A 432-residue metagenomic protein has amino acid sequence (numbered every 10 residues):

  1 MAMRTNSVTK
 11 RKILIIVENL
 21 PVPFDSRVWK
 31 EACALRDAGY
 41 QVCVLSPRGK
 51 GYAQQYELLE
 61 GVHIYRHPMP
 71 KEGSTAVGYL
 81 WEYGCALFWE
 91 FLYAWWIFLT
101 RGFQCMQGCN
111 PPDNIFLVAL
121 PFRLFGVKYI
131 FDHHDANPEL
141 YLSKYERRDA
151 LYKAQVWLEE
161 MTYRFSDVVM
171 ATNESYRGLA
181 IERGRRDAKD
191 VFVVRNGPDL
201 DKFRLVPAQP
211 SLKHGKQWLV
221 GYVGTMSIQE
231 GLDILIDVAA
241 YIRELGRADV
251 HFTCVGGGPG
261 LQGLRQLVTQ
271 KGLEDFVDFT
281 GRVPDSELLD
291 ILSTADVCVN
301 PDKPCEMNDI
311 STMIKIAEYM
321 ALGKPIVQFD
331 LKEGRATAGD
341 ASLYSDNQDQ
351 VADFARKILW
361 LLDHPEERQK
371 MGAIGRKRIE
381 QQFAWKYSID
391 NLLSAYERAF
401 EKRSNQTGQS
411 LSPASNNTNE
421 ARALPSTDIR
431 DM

Functional and structural regions predicted by a protein language model:
M1-Y52, Y56-I64, N419-M432: N-terminal subdomain of nucleotide-sugar transferases
D25, E230, S286-I291, N300-A321 (+1 more regions): Nucleotide-sugar-dependent
W95, N114-F125, N137, A150-V169: Membrane-proximal helix-turn-helix segments that form the acceptor-binding/catalytic region of lipid-linked
M170, L212-A239, T253, L392: Conserved donor-binding/catalytic core segment of Leloir-type glycosyltransferases
S175, G197: Carbohydrate-associated surface elements
V255, Q262-E287: Nucleotide-activated donor-binding/catalytic signature segment of Leloir-type glycosyltransferases, i.e., the conserved
R335-L359, E366-E367: Change "using UDP/GDP/dTDP sugars" to "using nucleotide sugars
W360, E367-Q382, S394: A short, well-ordered alpha-helix in the C-terminal region of glycosyltransferases
